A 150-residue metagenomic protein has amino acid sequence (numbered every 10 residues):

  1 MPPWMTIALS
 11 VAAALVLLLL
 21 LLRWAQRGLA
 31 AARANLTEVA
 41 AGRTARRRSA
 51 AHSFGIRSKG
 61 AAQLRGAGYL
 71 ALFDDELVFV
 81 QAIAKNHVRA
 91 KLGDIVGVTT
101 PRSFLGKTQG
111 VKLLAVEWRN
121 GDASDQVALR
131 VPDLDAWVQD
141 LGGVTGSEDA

Functional and structural regions predicted by a protein language model:
P2-L70: Anionic N-terminal interaction surfaces
L17, A62, V80, D122-Q126: Residue-level detector of alpha-helix boundaries and kinks
N35, A82-A84, R119-G121: Short strand-coil-strand connectors
H52-I56, A84-K85, A128-D135: Short, solvent-exposed aromatic-acidic interface loops
A62-Y69, F73-L105, Q109-V111: Phosphoinositide-binding peripheral membrane targeting modules
V96-A150: Acidic, Ser/Thr- and proline-rich intrinsically disordered linker/docking segments of eukaryotic scaffolds
